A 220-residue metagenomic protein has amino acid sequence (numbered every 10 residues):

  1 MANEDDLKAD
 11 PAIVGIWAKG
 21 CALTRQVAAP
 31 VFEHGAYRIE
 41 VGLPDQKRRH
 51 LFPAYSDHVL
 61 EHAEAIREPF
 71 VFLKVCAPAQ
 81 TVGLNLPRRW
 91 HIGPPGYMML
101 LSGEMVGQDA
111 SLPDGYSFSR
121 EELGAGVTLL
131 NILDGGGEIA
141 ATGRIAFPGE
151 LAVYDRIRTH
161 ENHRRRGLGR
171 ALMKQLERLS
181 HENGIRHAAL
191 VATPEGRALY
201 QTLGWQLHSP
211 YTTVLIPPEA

Functional and structural regions predicted by a protein language model:
M1-F72, A77-V82: N-terminal charged segments
D45-R48, P69-V71, P94-P95, E122-L130 (+1 more regions): A short helix-loop-beta-strand connector motif used in the catalytic cores of GNAT acetyltransferases and, in some
V59-E61, T159, R165-R178, E182 (+1 more regions): Conserved acetyl-CoA-binding loop-helix of GNAT-fold acetyltransferases
E68-A77, S180-A192: Conserved GNAT acetyl-CoA-binding A-motif
Q80-W90, R170, E182, P194-Y211 (+1 more regions): Conserved active-site alpha-helix within GNAT-family acetyltransferase domains
L86-T128: Acyltransferase donor/substrate-recognition loop-hinge adjacent to the catalytic core
P94-M105, V191-P194, T213-A220: C-terminal "cap" of GNAT-fold acetyltransferases
E121-H160: A conserved beta-strand-loop-helix scaffold within acyl/acetyltransferase catalytic domains
